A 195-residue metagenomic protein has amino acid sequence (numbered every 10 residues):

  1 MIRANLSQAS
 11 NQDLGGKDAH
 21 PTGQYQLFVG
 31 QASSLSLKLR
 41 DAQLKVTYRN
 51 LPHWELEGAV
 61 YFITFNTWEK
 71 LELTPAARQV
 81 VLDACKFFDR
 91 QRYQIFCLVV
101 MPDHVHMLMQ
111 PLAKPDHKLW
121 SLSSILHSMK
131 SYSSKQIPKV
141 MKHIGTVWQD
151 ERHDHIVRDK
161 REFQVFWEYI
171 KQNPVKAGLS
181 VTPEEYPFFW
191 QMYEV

Functional and structural regions predicted by a protein language model:
M1-V195: Short catalytic/metal-binding and nucleic-acid-binding patches
